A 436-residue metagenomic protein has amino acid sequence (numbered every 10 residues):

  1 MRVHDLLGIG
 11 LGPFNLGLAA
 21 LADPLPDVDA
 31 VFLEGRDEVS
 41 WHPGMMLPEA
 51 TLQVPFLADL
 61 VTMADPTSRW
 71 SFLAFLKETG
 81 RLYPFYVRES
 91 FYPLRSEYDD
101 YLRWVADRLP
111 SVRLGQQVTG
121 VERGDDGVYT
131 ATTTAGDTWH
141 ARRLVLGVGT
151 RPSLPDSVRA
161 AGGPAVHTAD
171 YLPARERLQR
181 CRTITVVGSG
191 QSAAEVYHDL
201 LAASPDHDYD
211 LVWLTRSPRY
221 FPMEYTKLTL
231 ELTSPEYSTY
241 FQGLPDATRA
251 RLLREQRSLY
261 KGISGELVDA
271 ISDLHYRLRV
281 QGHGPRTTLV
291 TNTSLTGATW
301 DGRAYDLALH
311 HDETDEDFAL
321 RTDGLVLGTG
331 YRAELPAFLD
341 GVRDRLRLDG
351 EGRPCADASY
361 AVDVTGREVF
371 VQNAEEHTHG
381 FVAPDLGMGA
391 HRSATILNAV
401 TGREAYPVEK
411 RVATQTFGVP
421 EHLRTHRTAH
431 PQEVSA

Functional and structural regions predicted by a protein language model:
M1-D37, F85-Q191, E195-A436: Flavin (primarily FAD) cofactor-binding/catalytic cores of flavoenzymes
V39, T51-S71, Y220-M223: Short, solvent-exposed beta-strand-terminating loops
W41, F72-F75, W104: Tryptophan-centered motif/residue detector
H42-F56, L232, I263: Glycine-rich phosphate-binding loop and adjoining beta1-alpha1-beta2 segment of Rossmann-like nucleotide-binding folds
P48-T62, V166-T168, H207, H311: Short, solvent-exposed coil/turn linker segments
M63-S96: A conserved beta-strand/loop capping segment in the N-terminal third of enzymes that catalyze redox or closely related
